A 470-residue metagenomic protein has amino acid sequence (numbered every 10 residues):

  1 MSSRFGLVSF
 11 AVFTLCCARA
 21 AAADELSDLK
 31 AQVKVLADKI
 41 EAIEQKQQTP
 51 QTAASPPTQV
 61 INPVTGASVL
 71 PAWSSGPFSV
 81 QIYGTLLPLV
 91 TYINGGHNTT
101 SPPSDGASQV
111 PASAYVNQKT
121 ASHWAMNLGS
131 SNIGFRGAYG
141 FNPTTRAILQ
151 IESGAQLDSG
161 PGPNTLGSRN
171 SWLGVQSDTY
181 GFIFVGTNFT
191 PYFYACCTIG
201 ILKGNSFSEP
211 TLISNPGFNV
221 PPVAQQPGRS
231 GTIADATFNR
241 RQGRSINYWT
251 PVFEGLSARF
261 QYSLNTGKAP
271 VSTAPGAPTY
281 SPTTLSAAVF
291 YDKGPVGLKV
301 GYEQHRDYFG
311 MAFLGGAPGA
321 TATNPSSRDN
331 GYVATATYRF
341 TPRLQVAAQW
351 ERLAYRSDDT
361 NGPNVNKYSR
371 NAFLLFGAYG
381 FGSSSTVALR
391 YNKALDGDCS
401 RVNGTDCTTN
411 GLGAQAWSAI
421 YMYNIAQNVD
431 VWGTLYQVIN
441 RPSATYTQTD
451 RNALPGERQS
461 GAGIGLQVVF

Functional and structural regions predicted by a protein language model:
A21-L87, N94: N-terminal periplasmic/intermembrane-space "pro-region" immediately following the signal or transit peptide
A67-V110, A114-G267, S281, V289-G294: Outer membrane beta-barrel
Q81-Y83, R146-I148, F182-F184, S257-R259 (+7 more regions): Residue-level detector of the transmembrane beta-barrel scaffold of outer-membrane proteins
G84-Y92, L149-S153, T187, F260-L264 (+5 more regions): Transmembrane beta-barrel strands of outer-membrane/channel proteins
V90-N98, A155-S159, P191-A195, T266-P270 (+5 more regions): Gram-negative outer-membrane beta-barrel proteins
G134-R136, W172-V175, N247-W249, A288-F290 (+5 more regions): Outer-membrane beta-barrel architecture
Y280-N424: Detector for outer-membrane/organellar transmembrane beta-barrel domains, recognizing the amphipathic beta-strand
Y423-I425, L454-F470: Outer-membrane beta-barrel "beta-signal"
